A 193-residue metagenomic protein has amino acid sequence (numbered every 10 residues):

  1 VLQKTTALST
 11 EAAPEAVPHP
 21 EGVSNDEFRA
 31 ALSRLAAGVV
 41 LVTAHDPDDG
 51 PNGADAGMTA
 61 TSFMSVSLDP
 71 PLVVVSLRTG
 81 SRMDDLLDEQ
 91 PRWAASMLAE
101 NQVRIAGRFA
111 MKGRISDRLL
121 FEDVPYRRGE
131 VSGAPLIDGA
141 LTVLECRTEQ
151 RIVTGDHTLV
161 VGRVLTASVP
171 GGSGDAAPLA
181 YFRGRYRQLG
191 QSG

Functional and structural regions predicted by a protein language model:
V1-G193: Basic, polyanion-binding surface patches
